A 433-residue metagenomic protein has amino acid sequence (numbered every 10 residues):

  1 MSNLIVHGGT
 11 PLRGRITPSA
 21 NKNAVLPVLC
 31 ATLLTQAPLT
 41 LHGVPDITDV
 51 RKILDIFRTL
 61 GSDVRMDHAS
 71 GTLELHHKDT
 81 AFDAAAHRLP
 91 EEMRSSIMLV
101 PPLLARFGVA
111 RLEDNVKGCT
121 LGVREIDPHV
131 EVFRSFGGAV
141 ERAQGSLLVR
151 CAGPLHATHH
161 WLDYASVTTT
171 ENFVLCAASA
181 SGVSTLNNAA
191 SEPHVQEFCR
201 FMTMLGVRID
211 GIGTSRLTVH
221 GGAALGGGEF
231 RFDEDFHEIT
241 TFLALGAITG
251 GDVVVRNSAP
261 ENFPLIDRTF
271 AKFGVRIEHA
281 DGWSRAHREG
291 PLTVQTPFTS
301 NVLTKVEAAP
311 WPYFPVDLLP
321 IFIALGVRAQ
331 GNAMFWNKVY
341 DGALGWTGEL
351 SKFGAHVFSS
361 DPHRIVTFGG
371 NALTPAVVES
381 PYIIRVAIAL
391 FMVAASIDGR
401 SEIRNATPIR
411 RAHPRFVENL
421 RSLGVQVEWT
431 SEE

Functional and structural regions predicted by a protein language model:
M1-E433: Short, structured segments at the rim of ligand-binding sites
